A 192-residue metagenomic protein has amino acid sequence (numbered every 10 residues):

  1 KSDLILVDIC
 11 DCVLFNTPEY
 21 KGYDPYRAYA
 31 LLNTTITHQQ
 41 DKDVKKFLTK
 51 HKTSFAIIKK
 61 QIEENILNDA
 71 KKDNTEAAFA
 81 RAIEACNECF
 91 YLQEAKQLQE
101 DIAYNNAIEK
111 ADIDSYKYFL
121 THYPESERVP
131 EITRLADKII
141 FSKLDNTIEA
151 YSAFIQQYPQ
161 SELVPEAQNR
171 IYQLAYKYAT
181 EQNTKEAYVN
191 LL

Functional and structural regions predicted by a protein language model:
K1, Y188-L192: Short, intrinsically disordered, charge-balanced linker/junction segments flanking boundaries in proteins
K1-L6, D11, T17-I57: Long, contiguous interaction/recruitment modules in multidomain scaffold/adaptor proteins
L6, K59-I62, L92, Q99 (+4 more regions): Residues that mark the junctions of alpha-helical repeat units in TPR/alpha-solenoid scaffolds
I9-V13, N87-F90: Sequence contexts marking disulfide-bonded cysteines in secreted/extracellular proteins
T34-I58, I83-A95, L120-I132, I155-E166 (+1 more regions): Short solvent-exposed coil/turn linkers within tandem alpha-helical repeat scaffolds
E63-N74, E100-A111, D137-T147, Y172-N183: Disulfide-bonded cysteine-rich modules in secreted/extracellular proteins, activating on the conserved Cys frameworks
